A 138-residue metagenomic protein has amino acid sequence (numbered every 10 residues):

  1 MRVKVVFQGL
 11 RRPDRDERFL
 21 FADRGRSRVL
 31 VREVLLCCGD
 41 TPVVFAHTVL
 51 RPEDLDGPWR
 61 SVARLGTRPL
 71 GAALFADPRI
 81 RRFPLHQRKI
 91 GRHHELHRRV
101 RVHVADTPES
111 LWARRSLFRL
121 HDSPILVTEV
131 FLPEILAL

Functional and structural regions predicted by a protein language model:
M1-L138: Composition-driven recognition of glycine/serine/threonine/acidic- and proline-rich low-complexity segments and repeats
